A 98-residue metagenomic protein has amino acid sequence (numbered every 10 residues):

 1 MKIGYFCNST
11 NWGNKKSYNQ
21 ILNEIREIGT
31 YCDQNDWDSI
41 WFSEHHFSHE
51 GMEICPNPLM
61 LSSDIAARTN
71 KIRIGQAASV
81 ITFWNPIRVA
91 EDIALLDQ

Functional and structural regions predicted by a protein language model:
M1-R68, I72-R73: N-terminal beta1-alpha1-beta2 module of alpha/beta enzyme domains
N19-E24, T82-L95: Glycine-rich anion/phosphate-binding loops
G75-F83: Conserved strand-turn element in the central/C-terminal portion of the radical SAM core barrel that lines
